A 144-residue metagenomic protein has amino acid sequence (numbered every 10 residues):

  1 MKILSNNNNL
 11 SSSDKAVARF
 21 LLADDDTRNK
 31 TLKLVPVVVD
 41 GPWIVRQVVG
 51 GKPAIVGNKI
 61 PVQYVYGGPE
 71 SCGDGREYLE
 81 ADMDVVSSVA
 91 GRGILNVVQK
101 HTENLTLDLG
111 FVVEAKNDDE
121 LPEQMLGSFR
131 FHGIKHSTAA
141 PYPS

Functional and structural regions predicted by a protein language model:
M1-S144: Extended amphipathic alpha-helical regions
